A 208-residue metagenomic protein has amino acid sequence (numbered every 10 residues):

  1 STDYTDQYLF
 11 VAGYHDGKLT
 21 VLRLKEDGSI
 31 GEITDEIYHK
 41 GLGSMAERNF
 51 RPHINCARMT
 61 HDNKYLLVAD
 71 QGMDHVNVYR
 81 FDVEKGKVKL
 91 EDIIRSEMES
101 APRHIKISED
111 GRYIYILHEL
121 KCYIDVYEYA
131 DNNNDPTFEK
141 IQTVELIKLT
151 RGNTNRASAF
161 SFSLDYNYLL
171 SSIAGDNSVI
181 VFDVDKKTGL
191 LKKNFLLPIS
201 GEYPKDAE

Functional and structural regions predicted by a protein language model:
S1-C56: Asp-box/WD-like beta-propeller blade repeats and closely related beta-sheet repeat scaffolds
D3-D6, H61-D62, E109-G111, L164-D165: Residue-level detector of Asp-centered blade-edge/turn motifs that repeat once per structural unit in beta-propeller
Y14-D16, L24, Q71-G72, E119-L120 (+2 more regions): Short loop/turn segments immediately following the C-termini of beta-strands
V21-G31, R80-K87, Y127-F138, F182-G189: Short loop/turn segments immediately following beta-strands, especially the blade-tip and inter-blade linker loops
T34-N49, K140-G152, P198-I199: Surface-exposed loop and turn segments in beta-propeller and other repeat-based domains that flank or scaffold
T154-T188, K192-E208: Loop/turn-rich, solvent-exposed surfaces of beta-rich toroidal or solenoidal domains
